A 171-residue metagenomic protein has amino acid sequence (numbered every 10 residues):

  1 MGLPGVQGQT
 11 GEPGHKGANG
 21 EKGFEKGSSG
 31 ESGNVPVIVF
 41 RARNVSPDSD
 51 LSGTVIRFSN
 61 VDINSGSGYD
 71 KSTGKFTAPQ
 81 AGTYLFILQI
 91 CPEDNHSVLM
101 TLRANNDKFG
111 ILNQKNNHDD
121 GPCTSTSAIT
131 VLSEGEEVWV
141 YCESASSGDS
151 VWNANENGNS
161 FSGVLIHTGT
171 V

Functional and structural regions predicted by a protein language model:
M1-N34: Collagenous Gly-X-Y triple-helix motif
E31-I56: Predominantly extracellular/luminal regions of secreted and cell-surface proteins, especially disulfide-bonded
D48-S49, I90-V98: Extended, low-complexity, turn-rich repeat/linker tracts enriched in Gly/Pro/Ser/Thr and Asp/Glu that occur
S52-Q80: Surface-exposed ligand/attachment interfaces on beta-rich extracellular proteins
A78-P92: A short beta-strand element within beta-rich, extracytoplasmic domains of secreted/secretory-pathway proteins
H96-G110: Short, surface-exposed beta-strand/strand-loop-strand elements in extracellular ectodomains
L132-E143: Noncatalytic modules at the cell exterior or secretory-pathway interfaces, chiefly beta-strand-rich lectin/adhesion
S150-V171: C-terminal interaction-tip segments
